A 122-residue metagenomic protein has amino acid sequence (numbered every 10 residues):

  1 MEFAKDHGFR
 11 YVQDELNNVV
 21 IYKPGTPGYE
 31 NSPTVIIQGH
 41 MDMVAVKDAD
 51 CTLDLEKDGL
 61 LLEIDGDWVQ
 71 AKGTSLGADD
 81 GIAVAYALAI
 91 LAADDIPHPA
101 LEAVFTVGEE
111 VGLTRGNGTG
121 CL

Functional and structural regions predicted by a protein language model:
M1-P33: A non-catalytic alpha/beta surface segment that caps or lines the substrate-entry region of metallo-dependent hydrolase
Y29-A100, F105, E110-V111, G120: Active-site metal-coordination/substrate-binding segment of hydrolases, especially metallo-dependent peptidases
N117: Functionally critical mobile loop/hinge segments
